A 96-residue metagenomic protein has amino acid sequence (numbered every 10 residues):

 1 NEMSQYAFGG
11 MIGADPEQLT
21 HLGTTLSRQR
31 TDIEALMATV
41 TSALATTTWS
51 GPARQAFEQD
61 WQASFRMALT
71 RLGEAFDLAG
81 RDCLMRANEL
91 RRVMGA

Functional and structural regions predicted by a protein language model:
N1-A96: N-terminal secretion-targeting helices of virulence/extracellular proteins, encompassing both classical Sec signal
